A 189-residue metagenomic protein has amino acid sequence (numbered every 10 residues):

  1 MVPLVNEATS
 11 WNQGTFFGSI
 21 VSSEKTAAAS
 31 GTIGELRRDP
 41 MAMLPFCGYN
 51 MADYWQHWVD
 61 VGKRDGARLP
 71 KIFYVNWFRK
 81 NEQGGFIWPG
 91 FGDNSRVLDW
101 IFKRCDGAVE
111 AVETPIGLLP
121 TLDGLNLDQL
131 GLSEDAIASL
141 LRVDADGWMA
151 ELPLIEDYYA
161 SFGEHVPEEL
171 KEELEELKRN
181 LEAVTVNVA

Functional and structural regions predicted by a protein language model:
M1-V188: Conserved NTP phosphate-binding and transfer environment spanning the P-loop NTPase/kinase superfamily
